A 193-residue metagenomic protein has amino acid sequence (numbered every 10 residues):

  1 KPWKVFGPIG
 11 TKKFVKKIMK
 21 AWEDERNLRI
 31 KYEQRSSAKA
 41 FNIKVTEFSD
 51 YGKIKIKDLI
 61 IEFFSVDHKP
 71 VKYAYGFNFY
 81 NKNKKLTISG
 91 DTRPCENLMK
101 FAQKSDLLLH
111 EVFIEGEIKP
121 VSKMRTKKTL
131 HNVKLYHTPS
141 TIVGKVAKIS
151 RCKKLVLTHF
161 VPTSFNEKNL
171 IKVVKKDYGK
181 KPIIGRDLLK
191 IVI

Functional and structural regions predicted by a protein language model:
K1-G90, C95-L98, K168-I193: Binuclear metal-dependent hydrolase catalytic cores
G76, N83-K85, R93-L189: Cap/insert and terminal regions of metallo-dependent hydrolase folds
